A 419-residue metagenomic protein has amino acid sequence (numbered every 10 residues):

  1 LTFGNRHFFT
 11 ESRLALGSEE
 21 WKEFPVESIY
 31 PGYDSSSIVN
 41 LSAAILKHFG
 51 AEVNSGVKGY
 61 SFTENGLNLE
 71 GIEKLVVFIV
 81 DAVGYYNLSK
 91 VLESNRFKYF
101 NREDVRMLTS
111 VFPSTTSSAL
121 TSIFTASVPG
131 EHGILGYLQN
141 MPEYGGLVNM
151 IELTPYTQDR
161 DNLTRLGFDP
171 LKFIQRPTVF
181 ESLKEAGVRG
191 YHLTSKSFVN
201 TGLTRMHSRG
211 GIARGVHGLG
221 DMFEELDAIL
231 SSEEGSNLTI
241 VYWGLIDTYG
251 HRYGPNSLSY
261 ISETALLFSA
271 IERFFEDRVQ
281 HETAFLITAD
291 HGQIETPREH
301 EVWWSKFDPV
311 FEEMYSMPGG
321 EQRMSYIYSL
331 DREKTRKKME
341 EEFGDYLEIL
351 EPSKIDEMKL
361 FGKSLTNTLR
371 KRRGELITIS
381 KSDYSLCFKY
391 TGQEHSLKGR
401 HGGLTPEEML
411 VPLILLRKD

Functional and structural regions predicted by a protein language model:
L1-D419: Feature captures the catalytic ectodomains and active-site-proximal regions of enzymes that hydrolyze or transfer
